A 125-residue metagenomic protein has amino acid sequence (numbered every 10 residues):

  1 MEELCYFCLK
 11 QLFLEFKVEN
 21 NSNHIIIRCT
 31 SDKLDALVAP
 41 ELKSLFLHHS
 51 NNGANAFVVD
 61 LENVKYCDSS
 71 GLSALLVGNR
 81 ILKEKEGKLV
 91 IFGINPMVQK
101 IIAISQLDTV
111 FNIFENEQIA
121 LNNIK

Functional and structural regions predicted by a protein language model:
E2-I27: Short beta-strand/loop segment at the start of cytosolic alpha/beta domains
F16, L121-K125: Short hydrophobic/aromatic patches at helix-to-coil boundaries
I25, I119-N122: A short acidic, often aromatic-flanked loop/helix-cap motif at beta-alpha or helix-coil junctions that lines enzyme
C29-S31: Flexible glycine-/small-residue-rich
K33-F111: Amphipathic alpha-helical interaction surfaces in cytosolic regulatory modules
P96, Q118-I119: Acidic phosphotransfer microenvironment of two-component signaling modules
N112-N116: Short acidic-hydrophobic, aromatic-tinged amphipathic segments that line or gate anion-handling sites
